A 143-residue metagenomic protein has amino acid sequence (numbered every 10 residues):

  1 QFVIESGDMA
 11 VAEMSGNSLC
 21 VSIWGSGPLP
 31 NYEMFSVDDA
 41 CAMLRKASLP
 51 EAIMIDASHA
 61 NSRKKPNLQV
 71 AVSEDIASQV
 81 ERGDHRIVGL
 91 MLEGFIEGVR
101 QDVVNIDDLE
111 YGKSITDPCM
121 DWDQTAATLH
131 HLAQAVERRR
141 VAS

Functional and structural regions predicted by a protein language model:
Q1-S143: Expand to "…catalyze enediolate/carbanion chemistry for C-C bond making/breaking, isomerization, decarboxylation
